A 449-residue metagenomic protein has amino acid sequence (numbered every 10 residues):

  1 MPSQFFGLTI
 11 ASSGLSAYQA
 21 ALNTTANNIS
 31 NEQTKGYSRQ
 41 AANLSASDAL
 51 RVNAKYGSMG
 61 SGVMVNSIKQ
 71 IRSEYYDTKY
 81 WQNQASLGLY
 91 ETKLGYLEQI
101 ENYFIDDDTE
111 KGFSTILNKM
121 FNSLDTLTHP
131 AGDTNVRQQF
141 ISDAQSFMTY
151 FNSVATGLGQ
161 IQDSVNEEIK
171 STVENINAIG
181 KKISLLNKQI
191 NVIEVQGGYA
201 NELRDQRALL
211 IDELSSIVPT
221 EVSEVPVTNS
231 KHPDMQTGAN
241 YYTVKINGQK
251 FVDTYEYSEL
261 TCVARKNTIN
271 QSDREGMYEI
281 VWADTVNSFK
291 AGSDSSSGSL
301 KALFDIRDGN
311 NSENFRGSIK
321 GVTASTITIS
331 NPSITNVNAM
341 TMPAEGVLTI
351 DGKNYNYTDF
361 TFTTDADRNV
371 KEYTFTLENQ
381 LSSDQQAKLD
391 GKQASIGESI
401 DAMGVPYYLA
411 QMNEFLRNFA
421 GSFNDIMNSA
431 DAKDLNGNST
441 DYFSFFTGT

Functional and structural regions predicted by a protein language model:
M1-T449: Structural signature of extracellular appendage/secretion-system components
